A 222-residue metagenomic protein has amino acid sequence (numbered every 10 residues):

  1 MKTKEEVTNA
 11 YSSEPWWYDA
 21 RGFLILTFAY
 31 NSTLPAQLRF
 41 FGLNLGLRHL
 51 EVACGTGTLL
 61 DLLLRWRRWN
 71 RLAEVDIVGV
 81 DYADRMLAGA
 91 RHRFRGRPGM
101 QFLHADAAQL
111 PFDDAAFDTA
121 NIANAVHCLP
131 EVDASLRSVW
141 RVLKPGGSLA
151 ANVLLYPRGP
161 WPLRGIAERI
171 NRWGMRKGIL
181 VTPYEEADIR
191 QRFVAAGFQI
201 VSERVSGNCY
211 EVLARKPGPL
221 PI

Functional and structural regions predicted by a protein language model:
M1-G46, T58-L62, W66, M86-G89 (+1 more regions): Conserved class I S-adenosyl-L-methionine
E5, A150-R204: C-terminal alpha-helical "lid/dimerization" subdomain adjacent to the S-adenosyl-L-methionine
L50-Q109: Class I SAM-dependent methyltransferase SAM/SAH-binding core
N121: A conserved beta-strand element that flanks and buttresses the S-adenosyl-L-methionine
N124-A125: Short catalytic micro-motifs in class I SAM-dependent methyltransferases
D133-P145: A short glycine-rich, Lys/Arg-flanked "PGG" loop and its adjoining helix->strand segment in the class I
A196-I222: Core SAM-dependent methyltransferase catalytic element
